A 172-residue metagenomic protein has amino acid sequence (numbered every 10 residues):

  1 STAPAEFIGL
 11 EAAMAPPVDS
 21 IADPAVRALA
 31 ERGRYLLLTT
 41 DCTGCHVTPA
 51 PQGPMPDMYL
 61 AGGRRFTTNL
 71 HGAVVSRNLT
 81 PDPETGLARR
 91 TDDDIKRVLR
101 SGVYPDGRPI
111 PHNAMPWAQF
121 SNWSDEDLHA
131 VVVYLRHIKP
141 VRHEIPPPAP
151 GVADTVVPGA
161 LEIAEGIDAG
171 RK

Functional and structural regions predicted by a protein language model:
S1, T91-P105, W117-P146, A169-R171: C-terminal capping alpha-helices of c-type cytochrome domains
T2-M14, P54-V74, D154-R171: Primarily the internal scaffold of c-type cytochrome electron-transfer domains, especially repeated/multiheme c-type
A3-L38, Q52, T85, K172: Electrostatic cytochrome c docking/interface patches
A30-T43, L60, H112, W117 (+2 more regions): Sequence context surrounding c-type heme c attachment/ligation sites in exported
G33, T39-P49, I95, V131 (+1 more regions): The canonical Cys-X-X-Cys-His
G44, G53, E84-L87, R97 (+2 more regions): Short loop/beta submotifs within extracellular cysteine-rich repeat domains
Y59-V98, W117-L128: Electron-transfer interface patches adjacent to heme c in soluble/periplasmic c-type cytochromes and di-/multiheme
A149-V152: Flexible, surface-exposed loop regions and adjacent strand-edge segments of Gram-negative outer-membrane beta-barrel
